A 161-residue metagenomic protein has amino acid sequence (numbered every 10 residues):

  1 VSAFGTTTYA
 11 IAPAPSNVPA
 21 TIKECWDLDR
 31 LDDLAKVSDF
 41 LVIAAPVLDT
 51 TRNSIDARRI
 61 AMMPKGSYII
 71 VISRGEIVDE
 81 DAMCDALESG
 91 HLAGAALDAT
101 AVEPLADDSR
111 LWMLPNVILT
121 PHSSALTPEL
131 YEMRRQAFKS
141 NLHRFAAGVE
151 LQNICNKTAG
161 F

Functional and structural regions predicted by a protein language model:
V1-T7: Conserved anion/nucleotide-ligand pocket segment
F4, A20-T21, M113-P115: Short, structured coil segments at secondary-structure junctions
A10-A12: Conserved acidic E/D residue at the C-terminus of a beta-strand in Rossmann-like folds
A14-R110: Rossmann-like adenosine-cofactor binding region
G66, I72-F161: Rossmann-like dinucleotide-binding domain for NAD(H)/NADP(H)
